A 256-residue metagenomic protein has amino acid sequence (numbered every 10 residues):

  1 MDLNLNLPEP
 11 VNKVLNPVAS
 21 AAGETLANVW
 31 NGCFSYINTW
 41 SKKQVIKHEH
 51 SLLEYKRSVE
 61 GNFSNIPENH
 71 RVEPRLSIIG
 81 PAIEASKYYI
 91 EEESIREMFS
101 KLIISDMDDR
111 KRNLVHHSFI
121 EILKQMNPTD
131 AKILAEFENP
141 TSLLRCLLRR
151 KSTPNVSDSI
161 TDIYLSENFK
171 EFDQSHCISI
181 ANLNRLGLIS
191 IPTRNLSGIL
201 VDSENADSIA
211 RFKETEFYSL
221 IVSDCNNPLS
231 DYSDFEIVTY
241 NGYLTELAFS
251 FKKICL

Functional and structural regions predicted by a protein language model:
L3-T129: Charged, alpha-helical interface segments at or near domain boundaries
P17, A21, I178, Y243-E246: Generic recognition of stable, solvent-exposed alpha-helical segments in well-folded globular domains
F34, N38, E138, S142 (+3 more regions): Hydrophobic/aromatic-lined pockets within catalytic cores
P74-R75, S166-G198: Short amphipathic alpha-helical interaction segments
L114-E121, Q125-K132, E171-N184, I237-T239 (+1 more regions): Short, well-structured alpha-helical interface segments that form or flank functional binding sites
H116-N168: Short amphipathic alpha-helical interface segments
L144-P154, I191-E216: Internal, charge-rich low-complexity segments
L200-L256: Short, amphipathic alpha-helical interaction segments positioned at domain boundaries
